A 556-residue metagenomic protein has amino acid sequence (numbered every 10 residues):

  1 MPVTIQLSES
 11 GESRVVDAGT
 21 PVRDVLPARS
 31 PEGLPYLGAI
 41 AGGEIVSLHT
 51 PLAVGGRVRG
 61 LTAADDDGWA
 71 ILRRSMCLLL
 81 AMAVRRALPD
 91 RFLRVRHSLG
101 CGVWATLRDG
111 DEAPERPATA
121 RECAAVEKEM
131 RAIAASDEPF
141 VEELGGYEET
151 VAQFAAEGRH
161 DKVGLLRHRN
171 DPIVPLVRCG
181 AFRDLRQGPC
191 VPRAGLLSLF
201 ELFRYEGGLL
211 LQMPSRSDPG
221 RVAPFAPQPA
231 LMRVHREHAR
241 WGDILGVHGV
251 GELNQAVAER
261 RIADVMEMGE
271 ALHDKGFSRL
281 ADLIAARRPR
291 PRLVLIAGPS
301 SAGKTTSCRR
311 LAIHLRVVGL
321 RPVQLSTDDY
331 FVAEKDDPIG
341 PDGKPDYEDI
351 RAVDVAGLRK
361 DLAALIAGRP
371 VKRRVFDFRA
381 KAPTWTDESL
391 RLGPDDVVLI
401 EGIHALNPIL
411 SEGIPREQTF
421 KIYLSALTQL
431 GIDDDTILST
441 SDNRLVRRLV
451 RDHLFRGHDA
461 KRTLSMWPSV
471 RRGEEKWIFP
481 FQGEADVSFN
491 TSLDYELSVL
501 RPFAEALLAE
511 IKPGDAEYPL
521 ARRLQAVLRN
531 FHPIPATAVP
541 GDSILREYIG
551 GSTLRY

Functional and structural regions predicted by a protein language model:
M1-C77, M82, L88-L99, D111 (+1 more regions): Ubiquitin-like/PB1-type beta-grasp interaction modules and other compact soluble beta-rich domains
T50-W69, A83, F92-K275, L280-R288: Auxiliary tRNA-acceptor-end handling modules of aminoacyl-tRNA synthetases
V294-I296: Hydrophobic anchor at the beta1->P-loop junction of P-loop NTPases
K304: Conserved lysine of the Walker
S307, L311: Hydrophobic positions on the alpha1 helix immediately C-terminal to the Walker A/P-loop
V317-K335: Short beta-strand-centered segment that lines the nucleotide-binding/catalytic pocket of NTP-utilizing
V332, D336-R379: Conserved nucleotide-sensing/catalytic segment adjacent to the nucleotide-binding pocket in NTP-handling enzymes
A405-Y556: Conserved NTP phosphate-binding and transfer environment spanning the P-loop NTPase/kinase superfamily
